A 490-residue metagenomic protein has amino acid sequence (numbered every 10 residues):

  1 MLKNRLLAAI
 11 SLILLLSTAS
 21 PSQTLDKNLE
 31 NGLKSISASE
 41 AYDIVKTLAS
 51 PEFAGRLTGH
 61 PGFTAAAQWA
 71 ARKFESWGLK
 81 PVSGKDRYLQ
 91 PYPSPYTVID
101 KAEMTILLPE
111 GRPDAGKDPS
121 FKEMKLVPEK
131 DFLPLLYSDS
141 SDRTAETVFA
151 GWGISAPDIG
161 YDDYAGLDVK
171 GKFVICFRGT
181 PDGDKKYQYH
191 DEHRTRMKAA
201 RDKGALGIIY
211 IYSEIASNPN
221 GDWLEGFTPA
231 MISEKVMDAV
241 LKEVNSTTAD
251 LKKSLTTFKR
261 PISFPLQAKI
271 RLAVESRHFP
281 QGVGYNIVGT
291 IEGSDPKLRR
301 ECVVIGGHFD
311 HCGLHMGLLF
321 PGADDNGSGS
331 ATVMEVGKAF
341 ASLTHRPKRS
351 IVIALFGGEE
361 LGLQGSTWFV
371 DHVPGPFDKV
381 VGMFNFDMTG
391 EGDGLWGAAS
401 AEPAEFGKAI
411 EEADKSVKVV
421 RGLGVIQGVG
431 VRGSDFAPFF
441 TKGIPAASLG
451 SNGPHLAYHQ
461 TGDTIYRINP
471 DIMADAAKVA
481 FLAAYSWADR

Functional and structural regions predicted by a protein language model:
M1-A8: Bacterial N-terminal signal peptides that target proteins for export
A8-S17: Bacterial N-terminal signal peptides
L25-L29, L108-G111, L126-G166, G226-G322 (+2 more regions): Soluble metallo-hydrolase cores and metallopeptidase-like ectodomains found primarily in the secretory/periplasmic
K27-S35, P51-P61, P91-P93, E103 (+11 more regions): Second-shell loop/turn segments in exported
L33-P81, L107-R112, G166-D168, K172-D191 (+6 more regions): Catalytic-core environment of secreted peptidases
P51-F173, R178-P181, E275, V283-G284: Noncatalytic luminal/extracellular "stalk/propeptide" segments of secretory-pathway proteins
L126-V127, P229-I232, M237-T248, F356-A457: Metal-dependent peptidase/peptidase-like ectodomains
I232, K338, S342, L456-R490: His/Asp/Glu-rich mid-to-C-terminal helical/loop segments that flank catalytic regions of hydrolases
